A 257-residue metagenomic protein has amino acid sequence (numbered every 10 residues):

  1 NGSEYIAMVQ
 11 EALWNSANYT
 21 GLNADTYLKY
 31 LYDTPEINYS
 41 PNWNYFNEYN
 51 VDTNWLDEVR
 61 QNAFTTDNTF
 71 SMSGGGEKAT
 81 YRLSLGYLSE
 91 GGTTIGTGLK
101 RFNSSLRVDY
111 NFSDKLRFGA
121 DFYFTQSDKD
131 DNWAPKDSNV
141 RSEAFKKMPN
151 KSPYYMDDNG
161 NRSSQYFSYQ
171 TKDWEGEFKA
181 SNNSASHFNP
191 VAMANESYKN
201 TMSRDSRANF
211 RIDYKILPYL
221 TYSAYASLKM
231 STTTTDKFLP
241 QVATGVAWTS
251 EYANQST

Functional and structural regions predicted by a protein language model:
N1-D52, N62, G92-T97, N103 (+3 more regions): Surface-exposed loop/interface segments of Gram-negative outer-membrane beta-barrel transport/assembly proteins
Y49, N68-F70: N-terminal periplasmic accessory domains that precede and gate Gram-negative outer-membrane beta-barrel machines
D57-V59: C-terminal beta-signal and adjacent terminal beta-strands/loops of Gram-negative outer-membrane beta-barrel proteins
T65, G76-E77, S113, K215-L217: Outer-membrane beta-barrel channels and translocator barrels
F70-G76, S104-Y110, A208-Y214: Residues on the lipid-exposed face of transmembrane beta-strands in outer-membrane beta-barrel proteins
T80: Extended, loop-rich substrate-binding clefts of extracytoplasmic carbohydrate-active enzymes
L88-E90: Ligand-site clamp/hinge motif
